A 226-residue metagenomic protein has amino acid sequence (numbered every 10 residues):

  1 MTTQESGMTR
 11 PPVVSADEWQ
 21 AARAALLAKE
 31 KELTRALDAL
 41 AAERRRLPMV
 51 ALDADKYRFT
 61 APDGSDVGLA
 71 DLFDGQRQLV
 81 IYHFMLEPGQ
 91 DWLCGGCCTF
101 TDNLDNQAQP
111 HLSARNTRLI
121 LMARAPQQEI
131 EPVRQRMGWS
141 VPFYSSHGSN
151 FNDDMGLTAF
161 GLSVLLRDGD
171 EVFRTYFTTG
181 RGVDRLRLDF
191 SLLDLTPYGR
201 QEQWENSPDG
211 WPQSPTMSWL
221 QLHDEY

Functional and structural regions predicted by a protein language model:
T2-R115, V133-Q135, P142, S149-Y226: Non-globular targeting/processing and membrane-anchoring segments
L119-S145: Conserved segment of the thioredoxin-like fold in thiol-based oxidoreductases
